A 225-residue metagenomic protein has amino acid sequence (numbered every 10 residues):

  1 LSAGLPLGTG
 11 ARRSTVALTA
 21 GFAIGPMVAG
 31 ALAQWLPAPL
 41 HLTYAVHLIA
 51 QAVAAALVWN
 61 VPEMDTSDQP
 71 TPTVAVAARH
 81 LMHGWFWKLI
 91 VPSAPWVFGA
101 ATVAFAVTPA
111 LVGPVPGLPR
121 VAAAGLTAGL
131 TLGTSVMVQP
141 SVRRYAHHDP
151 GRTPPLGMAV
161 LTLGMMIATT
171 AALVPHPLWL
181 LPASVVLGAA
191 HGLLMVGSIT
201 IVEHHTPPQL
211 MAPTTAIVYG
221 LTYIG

Functional and structural regions predicted by a protein language model:
P6-S14, L210-I217: Cytoplasmic loop-to-transmembrane helix junctions
R12-W59: Helix-loop-helix hairpin linking two adjacent transmembrane segments in secondary transporters
P62-I90: Juxtamembrane intracellular "pre-TM" segments in multi-pass secondary transporters
H83-A104, L181-V186: Pair of pore-lining "gating" transmembrane helices in MFS-fold secondary transporters
A106-A123: Short amphipathic helix-loop junctions that connect adjacent transmembrane helices in Major Facilitator Superfamily/SLC
A124-H148, G157-G164: Transmembrane alpha-helices of Major Facilitator/SLC transporters
G151-V196: C-terminal transmembrane helical hairpin of 12-TM major facilitator-type secondary transporters
G188-H191, S198-G225: A late C-terminal transmembrane helix in Major Facilitator Superfamily
